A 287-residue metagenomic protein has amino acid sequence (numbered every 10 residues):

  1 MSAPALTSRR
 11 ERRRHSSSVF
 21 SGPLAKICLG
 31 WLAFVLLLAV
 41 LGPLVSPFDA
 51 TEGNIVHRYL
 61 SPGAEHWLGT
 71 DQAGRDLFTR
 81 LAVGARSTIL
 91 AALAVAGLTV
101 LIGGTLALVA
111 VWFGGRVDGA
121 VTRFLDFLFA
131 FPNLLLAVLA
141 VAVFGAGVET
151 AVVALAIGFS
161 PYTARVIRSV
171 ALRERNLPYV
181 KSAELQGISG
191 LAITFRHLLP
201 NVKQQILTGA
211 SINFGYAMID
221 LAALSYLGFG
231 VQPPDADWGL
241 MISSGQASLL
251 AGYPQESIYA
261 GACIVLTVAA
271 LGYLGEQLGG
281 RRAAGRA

Functional and structural regions predicted by a protein language model:
M1-A33, Y273-A287: Transmembrane alpha-helical segments of polytopic membrane transport and secretion proteins
G42-V45, A91-D126, V138: Transmembrane-helix boundary motif in ABC transporter permease subunits
W67, D71, V111-E174: Generic hydrophobic transmembrane alpha-helix motif, especially the helices
T70-R75, F113, S182-N201, I242: Short helix-to-coil transition segments within interhelical loops that connect adjacent transmembrane helices
R86-I102, L191-A223, L271: Transmembrane alpha-helices
L135-L139, G147, V152, A156-F159 (+1 more regions): Non-cytoplasmic
A140-V143, V170-A171, D220-Y259, C263 (+1 more regions): Glycine-rich helix-loop "coupling/hinge" segments at transmembrane-helix boundaries in multipass transporters
G158-P161, Q204, S211-I212, Y253-A287: C-terminal transmembrane helix and the adjacent membrane-cytosol boundary/short C-terminal tail of inner/organellar
